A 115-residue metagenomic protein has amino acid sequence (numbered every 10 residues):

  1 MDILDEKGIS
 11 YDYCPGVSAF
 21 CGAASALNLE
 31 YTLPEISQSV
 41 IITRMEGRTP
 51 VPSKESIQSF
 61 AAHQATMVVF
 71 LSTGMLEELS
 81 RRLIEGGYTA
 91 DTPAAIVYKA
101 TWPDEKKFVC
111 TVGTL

Functional and structural regions predicted by a protein language model:
M1-G47: Short glycine-cluster motifs
M1-K7, S37-S39, G47-L115: A contiguous loop/helix-start segment that scaffolds small-molecule binding in enzyme catalytic cores
